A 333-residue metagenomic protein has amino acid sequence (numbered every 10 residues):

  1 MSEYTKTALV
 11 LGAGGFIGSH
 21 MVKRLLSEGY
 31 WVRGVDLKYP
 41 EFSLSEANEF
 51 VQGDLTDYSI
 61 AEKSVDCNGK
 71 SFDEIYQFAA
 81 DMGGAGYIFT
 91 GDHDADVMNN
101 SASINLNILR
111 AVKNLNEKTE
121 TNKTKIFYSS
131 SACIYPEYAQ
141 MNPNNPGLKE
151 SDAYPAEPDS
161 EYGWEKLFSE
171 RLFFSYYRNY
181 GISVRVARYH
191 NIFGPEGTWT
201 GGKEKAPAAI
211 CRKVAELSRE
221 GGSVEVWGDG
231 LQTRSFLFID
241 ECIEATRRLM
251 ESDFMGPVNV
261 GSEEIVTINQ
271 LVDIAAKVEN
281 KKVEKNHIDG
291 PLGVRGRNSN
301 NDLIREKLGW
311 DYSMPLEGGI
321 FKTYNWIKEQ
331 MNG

Functional and structural regions predicted by a protein language model:
A8-E28: N-terminal Rossmann NAD(P)H-binding glycine-rich loop of SDR-like oxidoreductase domains
R24, N107, E216-G333: C-terminal substrate-binding subdomain of Rossmann-fold SDR/epimerase-dehydratase oxidoreductases
Y30-Y39: Conserved glycine-rich Rossmann-like NAD(P)H-binding loop of the short-chain dehydrogenase/reductase
E46-D57: Rossmann-fold cofactor-recognition segment
L55-S101: NAD(P)H-binding glycine-rich loop region in Rossmannoid oxidoreductase-like domains and their noncatalytic homologs
L106-D159: Conserved Rossmann-fold NAD(P)-dependent oxidoreductase catalytic core, especially the SDR/UDP-sugar
Y138-G147, R171-M250, E263-I265, V272-E279: NAD(P)-dependent short-chain dehydrogenase/reductase
E161, E165: Active-site helix of classical SDR
